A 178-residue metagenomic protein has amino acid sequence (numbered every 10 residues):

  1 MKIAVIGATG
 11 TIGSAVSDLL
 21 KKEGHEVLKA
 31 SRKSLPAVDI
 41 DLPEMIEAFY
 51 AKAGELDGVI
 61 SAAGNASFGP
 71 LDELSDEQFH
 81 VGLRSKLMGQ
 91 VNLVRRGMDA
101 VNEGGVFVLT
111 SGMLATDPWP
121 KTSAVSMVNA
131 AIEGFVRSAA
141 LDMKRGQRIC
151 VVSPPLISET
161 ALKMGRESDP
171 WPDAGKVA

Functional and structural regions predicted by a protein language model:
A4-L19: N-terminal Rossmann NAD(P)H-binding glycine-rich loop of SDR-like oxidoreductase domains
V5-I6, S61-A62, V106-G112, R148-S153: Structural signature of the Rossmann-like NAD(P)-dependent dehydrogenase/reductase core
A30-M45: Rossmann-fold cofactor-recognition segment
I60-G69: Conserved NAD(P)H cofactor-binding loop of Rossmann-fold oxidoreductase domains
P70-L71, Q78-H80: Substrate-binding pocket helix/loop in short-chain dehydrogenase/reductase
G82-L83, V91, V106-I132, V136-L141 (+1 more regions): Catalytic loop of short-chain dehydrogenase/reductase
Q147, V151-E159, M164-A178: C-terminal helical subdomain
